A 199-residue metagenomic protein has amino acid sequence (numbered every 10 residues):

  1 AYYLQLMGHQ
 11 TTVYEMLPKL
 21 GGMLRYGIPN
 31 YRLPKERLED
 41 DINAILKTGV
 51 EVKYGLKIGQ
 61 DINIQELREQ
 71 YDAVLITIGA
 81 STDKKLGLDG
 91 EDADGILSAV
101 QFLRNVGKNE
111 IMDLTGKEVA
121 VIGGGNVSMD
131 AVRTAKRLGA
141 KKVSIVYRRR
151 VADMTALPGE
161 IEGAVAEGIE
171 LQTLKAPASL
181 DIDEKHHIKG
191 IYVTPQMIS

Functional and structural regions predicted by a protein language model:
A1-V13, V127-K136: N-terminal Rossmann-like FAD-binding beta1-loop-alpha1 element of flavoenzymes
Y2-Y3, R25-Y26, L86-G90, V132-T134 (+1 more regions): Short amphipathic alpha-helical segments
L6-R25, V143-A152: Glycine-rich FAD pyrophosphate-binding loop
K19, G125-V127: Residue-level detector of alpha-helix initiation sites
P29-R32: Cofactor-cradling patches in redox/metallo enzymes
E36-K84, Q101-T115, R137-S199: A Rossmann-like FAD-binding core segment of flavoenzymes
G87-F102: A short, gly/pro- and small-residue-rich
T115-G125: Beta1/beta-strand and adjacent pyrophosphate-binding region of the FAD-binding site in flavoprotein oxidoreductases
